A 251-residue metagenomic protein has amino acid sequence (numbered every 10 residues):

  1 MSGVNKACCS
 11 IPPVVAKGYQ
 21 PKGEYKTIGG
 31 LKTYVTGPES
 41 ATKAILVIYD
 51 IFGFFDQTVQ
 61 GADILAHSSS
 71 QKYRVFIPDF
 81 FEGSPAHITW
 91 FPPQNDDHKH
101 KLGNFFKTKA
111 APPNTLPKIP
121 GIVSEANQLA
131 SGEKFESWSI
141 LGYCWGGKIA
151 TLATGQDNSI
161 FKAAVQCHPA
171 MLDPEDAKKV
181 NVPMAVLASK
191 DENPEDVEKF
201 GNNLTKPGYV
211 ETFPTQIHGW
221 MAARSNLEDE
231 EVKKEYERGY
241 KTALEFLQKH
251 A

Functional and structural regions predicted by a protein language model:
M1-A251: N-terminal cap/leader regions of alpha/beta-hydrolase-fold enzymes, predominantly small-molecule hydrolases
